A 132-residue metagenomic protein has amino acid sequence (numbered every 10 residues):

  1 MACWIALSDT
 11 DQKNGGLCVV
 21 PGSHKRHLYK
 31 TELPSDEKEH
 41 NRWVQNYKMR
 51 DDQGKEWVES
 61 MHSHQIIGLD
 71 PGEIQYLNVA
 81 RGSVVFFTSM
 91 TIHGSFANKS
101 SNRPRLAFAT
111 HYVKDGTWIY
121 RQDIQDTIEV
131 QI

Functional and structural regions predicted by a protein language model:
T10-I92: Double-stranded beta-helix
L33-V44, R81-F86, M90-I132: Non-heme Fe(II)/2-oxoglutarate
